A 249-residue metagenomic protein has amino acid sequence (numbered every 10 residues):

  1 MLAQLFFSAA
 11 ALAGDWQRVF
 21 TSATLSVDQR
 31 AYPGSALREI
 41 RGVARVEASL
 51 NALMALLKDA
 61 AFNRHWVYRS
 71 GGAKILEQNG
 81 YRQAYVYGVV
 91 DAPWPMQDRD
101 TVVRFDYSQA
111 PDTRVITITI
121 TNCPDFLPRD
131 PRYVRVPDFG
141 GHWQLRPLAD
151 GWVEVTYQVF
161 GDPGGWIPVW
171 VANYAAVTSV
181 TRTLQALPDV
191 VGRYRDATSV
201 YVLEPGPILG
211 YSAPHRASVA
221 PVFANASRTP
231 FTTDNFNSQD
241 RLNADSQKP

Functional and structural regions predicted by a protein language model:
M1-A3: Bacterial N-terminal signal peptides that target proteins for export
L12-P249: Eukaryotic helix-grip
